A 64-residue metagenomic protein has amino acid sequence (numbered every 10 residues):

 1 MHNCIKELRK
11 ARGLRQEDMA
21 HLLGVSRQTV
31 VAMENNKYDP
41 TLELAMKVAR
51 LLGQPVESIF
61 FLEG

Functional and structural regions predicted by a protein language model:
C4-L22: Short basic helix-loop element that most often maps to the first helix and adjoining turn of HTH DNA-binding modules
D18, T29, S58: Residues in the helix-turn-helix
V25-Y38: Recognition helix of helix-turn-helix/homeodomain-like DNA-binding domains that insert into the DNA major groove
E43-S58: DNA major-groove recognition helix of helix-turn-helix/homeodomain DNA-binding modules
F60-G64: Short amphipathic recognition helices of helix-turn-helix/homeodomain-type DNA-binding modules
